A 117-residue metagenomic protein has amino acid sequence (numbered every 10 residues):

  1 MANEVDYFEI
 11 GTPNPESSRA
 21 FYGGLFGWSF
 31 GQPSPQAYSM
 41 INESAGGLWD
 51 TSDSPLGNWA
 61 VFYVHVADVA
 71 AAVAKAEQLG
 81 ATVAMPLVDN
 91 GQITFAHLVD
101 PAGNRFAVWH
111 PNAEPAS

Functional and structural regions predicted by a protein language model:
M1-R19, E43-S44, W59-F62, P111-S117: N-terminal beta-strand motif that seeds the catalytic metal site of vicinal oxygen chelate
V5-P13, S54-L79, T94-V99: Vicinal oxygen chelate
D6, G31, A84-M85: A short, local hydrophobic-aromatic micro-motif
I10, V73, L79-S117: Vicinal oxygen chelate
E16, S29-F30, A70: Secondary-structure boundary/capping signal
S18-Y22, A76, G103: Conserved active-site tyrosine of GNAT-family acetyltransferases
L25-F30, G80-T82: Conserved acetyl-CoA-binding loop of GNAT-fold acetyltransferases
G27-W59, R105-P111: Conserved short beta-strand elements that form part of the metal-binding/catalytic scaffold of enzyme active sites
